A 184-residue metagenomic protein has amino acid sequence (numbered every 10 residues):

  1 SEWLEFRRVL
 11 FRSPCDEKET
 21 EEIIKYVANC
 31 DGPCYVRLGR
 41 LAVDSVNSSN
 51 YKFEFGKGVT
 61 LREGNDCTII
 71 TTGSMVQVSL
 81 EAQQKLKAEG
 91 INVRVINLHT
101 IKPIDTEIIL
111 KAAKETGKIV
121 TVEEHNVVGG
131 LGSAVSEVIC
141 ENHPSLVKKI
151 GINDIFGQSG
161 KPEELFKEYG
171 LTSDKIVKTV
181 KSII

Functional and structural regions predicted by a protein language model:
S1-L10: Single conserved hydrophobic/aromatic residue that forms the stacking wall/gate of nucleotide- or nucleobase-binding
E2, E19, E123-E124: Acidic-residue sensor for enzyme active/binding pockets
R7-R8, Y26-C30: Mid-sequence acidic-hydrophobic segments that form the walls of catalytic/ligand-binding cavities or oligomerization
P14-A28: Conserved glycine-bearing catalytic or ligand-binding loops at nucleotide- and phosphate-handling centers of large
C30, C34-I184: Thiamine diphosphate
